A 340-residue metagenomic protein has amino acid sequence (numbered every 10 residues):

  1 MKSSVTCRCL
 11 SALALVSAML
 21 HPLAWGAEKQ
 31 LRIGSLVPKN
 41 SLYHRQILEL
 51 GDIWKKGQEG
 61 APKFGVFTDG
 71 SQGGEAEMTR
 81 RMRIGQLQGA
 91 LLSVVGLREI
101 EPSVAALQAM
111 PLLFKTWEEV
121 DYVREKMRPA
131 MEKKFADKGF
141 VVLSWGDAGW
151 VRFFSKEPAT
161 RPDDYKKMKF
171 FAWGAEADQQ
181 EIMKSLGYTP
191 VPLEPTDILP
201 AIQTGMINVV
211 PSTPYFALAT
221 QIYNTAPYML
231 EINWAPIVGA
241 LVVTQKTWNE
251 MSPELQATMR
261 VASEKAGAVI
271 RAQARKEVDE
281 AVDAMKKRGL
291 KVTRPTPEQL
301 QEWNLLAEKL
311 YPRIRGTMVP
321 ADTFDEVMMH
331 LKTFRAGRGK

Functional and structural regions predicted by a protein language model:
M1-A12: Bacterial N-terminal signal peptides that target proteins for export
S4, P22-L23, A321: Generic low-complexity segments that are intrinsically disordered, proline-rich and/or Lys/Arg-biased
L10-H21: Bacterial N-terminal signal peptides
G26-E119, K133-K340: N-terminal secretory/targeting leader peptides
D121-K133: Signature of the catalytic double-stranded beta-helix
